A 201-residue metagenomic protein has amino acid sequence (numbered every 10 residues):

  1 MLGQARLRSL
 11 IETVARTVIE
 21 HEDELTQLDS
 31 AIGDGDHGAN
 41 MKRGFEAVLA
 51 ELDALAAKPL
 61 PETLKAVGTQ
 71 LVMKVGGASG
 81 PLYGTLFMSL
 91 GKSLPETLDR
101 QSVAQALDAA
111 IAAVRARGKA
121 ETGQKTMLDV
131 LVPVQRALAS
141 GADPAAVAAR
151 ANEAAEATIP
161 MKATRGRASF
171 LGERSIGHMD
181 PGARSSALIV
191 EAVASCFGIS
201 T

Functional and structural regions predicted by a protein language model:
M1-T201: N-terminal loops that bind phosphate or other acidic moieties and the adjacent beta-alpha structural core
